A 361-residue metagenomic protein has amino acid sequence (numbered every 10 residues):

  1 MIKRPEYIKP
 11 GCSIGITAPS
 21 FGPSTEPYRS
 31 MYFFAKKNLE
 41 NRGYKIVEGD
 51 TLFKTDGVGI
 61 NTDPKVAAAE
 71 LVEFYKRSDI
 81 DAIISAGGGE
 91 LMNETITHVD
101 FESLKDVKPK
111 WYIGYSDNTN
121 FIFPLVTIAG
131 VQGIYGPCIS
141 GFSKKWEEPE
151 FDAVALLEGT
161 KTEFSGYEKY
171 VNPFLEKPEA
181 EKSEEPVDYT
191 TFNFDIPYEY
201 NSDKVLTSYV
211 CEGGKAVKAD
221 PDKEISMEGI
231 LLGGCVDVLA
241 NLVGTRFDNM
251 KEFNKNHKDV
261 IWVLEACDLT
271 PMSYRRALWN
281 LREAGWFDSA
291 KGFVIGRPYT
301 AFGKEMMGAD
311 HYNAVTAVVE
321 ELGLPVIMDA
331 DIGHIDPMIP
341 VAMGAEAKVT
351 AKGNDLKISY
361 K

Functional and structural regions predicted by a protein language model:
M1-D79: ATP/NTP phosphate-donor binding region
I16, I83, D117, L239 (+2 more regions): Buried hydrophobic positions in well-ordered alpha/beta secondary-structure cores of metabolic enzymes
A82-I84, I113, I261-V263, V294: Structural motif
I84-H98: N-terminal glycine-rich "phosphate-gripper" loop used for MgATP/nucleotide binding and carboxylate activation
V99-L125, Q132-S140, L322-P325: Short, acidic/small-residue loops that bind anionic groups at enzyme active sites
I134-D237: Conserved anion/nucleotide-ligand pocket segment
K218-D222, M227-C267, P271: Oxyanion-binding "anion nests"
P271-K361: C-terminal active-site/capping subdomain that shapes the small-molecule cofactor and substrate pocket of enzyme
